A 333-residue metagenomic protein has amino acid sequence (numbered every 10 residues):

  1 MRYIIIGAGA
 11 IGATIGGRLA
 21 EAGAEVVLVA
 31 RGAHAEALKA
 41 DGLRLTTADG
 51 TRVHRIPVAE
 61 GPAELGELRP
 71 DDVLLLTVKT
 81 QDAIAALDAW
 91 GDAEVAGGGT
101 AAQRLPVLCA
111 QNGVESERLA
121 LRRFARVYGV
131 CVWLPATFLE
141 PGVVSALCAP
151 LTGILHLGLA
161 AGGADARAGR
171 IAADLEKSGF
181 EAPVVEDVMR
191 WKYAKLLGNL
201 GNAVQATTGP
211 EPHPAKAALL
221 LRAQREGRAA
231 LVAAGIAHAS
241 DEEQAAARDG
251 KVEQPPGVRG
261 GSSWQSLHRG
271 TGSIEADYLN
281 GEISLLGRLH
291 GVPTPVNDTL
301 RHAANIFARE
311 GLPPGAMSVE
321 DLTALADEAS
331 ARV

Functional and structural regions predicted by a protein language model:
M1-T51: NAD(P)+-binding Rossmann beta1-loop-alpha1 motif at the extreme N-terminus of oxidoreductases
R2, E25, P106, R126 (+1 more regions): Residues at the starts of beta-strands that form the adenosine-phosphate
A20, L121, E176, V232 (+1 more regions): Anion (oxyanion) recognition and catalysis
A24, L43, A125, F180 (+1 more regions): Short phosphate-binding/catalytic loops that engage adenosine nucleotides
R52-V144: Rossmann-like NAD(P)(H) cofactor-binding subdomain of soluble oxidoreductases
A110-K195, G201: Rossmann-fold dinucleotide-binding core
L200, V204-R222: N-terminal glycine-rich phosphate-binding loop for ADP-containing cofactors
A217-V333: NAD(P)-dependent Rossmann-like dehydrogenase/reductase catalytic/cofactor-binding core
